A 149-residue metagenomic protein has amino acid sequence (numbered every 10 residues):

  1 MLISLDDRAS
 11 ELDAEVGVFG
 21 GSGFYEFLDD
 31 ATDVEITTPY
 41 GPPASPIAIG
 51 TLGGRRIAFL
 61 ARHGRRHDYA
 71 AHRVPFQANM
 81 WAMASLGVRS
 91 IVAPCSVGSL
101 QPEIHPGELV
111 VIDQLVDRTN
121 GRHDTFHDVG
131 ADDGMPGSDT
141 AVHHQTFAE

Functional and structural regions predicted by a protein language model:
M1-H143: Metabolite-binding pocket within alpha/beta catalytic cores that recognizes anionic/polar moieties
H143-E149: Short, intrinsically disordered, charge-balanced linker/junction segments flanking boundaries in proteins
